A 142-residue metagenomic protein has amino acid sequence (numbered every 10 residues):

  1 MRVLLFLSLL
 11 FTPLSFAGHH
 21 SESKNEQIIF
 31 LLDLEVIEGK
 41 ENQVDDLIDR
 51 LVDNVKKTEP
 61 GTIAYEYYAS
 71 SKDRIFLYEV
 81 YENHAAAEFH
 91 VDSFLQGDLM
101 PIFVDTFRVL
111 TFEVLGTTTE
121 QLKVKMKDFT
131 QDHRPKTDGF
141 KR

Functional and structural regions predicted by a protein language model:
M1-L4: Positively charged n-region of N-terminal signal peptides that target proteins for export
S8-F16: Hydrophobic h-region of N-terminal signal peptides that target proteins for export in Gram-negative bacteria
F16-I75, E82-D92, D105-R142: Short S/T/G/P-rich N-terminal loop/turn motif that feeds into the first structured element of a domain
D98-F103: Amphipathic alpha-helical coiled-coil segments
